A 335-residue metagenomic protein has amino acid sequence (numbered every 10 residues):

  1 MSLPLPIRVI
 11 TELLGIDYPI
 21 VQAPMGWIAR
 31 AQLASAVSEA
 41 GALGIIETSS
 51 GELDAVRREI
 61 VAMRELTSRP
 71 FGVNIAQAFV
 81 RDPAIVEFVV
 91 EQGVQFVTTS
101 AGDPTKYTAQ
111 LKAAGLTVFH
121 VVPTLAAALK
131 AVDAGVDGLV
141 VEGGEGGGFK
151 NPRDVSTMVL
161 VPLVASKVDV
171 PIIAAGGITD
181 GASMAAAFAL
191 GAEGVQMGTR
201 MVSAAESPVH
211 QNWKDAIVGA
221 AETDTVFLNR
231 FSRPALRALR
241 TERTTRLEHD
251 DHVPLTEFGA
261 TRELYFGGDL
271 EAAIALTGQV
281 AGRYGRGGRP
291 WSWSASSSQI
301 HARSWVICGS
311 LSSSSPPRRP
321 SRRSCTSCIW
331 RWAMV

Functional and structural regions predicted by a protein language model:
M1-K167, P171: Active-site entrance/lid segments in N-terminal catalytic domains of soluble metabolic enzymes
I7, R30-Q32, A182, G268-E271 (+2 more regions): Generic signature of intrinsically disordered, low-complexity, basic-rich segments and short cationic peptides
F88-E91, R240-D250, C325-W330: Short, charged low-complexity intrinsically disordered segments located at boundaries of structured domains
N151-I173, T179-S315: Conserved active-site-proximal phosphate/metal-binding subdomains
S296-S298, S312-W332: Low-acidity, Ser/Thr- and Arg-rich intrinsically disordered low-complexity segments
